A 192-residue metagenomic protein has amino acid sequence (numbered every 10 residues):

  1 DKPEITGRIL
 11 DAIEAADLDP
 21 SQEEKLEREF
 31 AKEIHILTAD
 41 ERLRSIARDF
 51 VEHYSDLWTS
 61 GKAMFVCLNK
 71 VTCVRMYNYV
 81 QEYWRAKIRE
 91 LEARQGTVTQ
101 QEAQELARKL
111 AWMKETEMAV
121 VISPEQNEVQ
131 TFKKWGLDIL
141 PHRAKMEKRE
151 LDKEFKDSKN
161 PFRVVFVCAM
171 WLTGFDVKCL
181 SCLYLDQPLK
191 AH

Functional and structural regions predicted by a protein language model:
D1-K62, M76-R85, R89-T97: Interdomain helical connector at the RecA1-RecA2 junction of SF1/SF2 helicase-like NTPases
G61-N69: Conserved RecA-like ASCE P-loop NTPase motor core of nucleic-acid helicases/translocases
L68-T72, P124-N127: Short, internal active-site loops enriched in acidic
V74-Y79, D176-C179: A short acidic (Asp/Glu
R85-E117: Short mixed-charge
A107-A111, E115-H192: Conserved RecA-like P-loop NTPase helicase motor core
